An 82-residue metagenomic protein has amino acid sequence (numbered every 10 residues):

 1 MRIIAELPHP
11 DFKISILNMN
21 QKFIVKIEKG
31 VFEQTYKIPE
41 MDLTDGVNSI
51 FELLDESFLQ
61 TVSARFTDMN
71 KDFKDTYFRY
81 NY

Functional and structural regions predicted by a protein language model:
R2-K37: N-terminal acidic leader/helix
I38-D42: Short Gly/aromatic-enriched secondary-structure transition segments
L43-Y82: Mixed-charge, Lys/Arg-enriched low-complexity segments
